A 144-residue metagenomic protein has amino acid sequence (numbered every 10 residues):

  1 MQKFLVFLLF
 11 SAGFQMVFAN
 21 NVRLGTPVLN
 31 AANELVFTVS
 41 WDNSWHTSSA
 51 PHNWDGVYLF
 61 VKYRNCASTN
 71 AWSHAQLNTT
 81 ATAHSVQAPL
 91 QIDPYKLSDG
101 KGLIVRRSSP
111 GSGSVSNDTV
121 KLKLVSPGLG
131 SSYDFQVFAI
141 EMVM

Functional and structural regions predicted by a protein language model:
F4-G13: Sec-dependent N-terminal signal peptides
F14-A19: Sec/Tat signal peptide C-region and signal peptidase I cleavage site
V22-M144: Short, compositionally biased
